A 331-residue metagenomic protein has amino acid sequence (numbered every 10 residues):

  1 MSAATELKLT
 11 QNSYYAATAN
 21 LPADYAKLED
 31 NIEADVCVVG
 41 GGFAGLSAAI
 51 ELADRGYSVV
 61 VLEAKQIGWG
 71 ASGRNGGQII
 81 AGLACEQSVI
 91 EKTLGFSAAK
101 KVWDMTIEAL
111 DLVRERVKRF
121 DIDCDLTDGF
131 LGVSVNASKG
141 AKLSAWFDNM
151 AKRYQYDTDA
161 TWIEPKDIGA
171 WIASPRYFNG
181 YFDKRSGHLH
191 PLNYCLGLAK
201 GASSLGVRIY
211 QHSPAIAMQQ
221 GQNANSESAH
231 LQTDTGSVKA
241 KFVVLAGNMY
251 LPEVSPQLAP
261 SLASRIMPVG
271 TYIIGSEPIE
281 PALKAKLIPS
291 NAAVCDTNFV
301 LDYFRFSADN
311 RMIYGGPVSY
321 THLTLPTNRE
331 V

Functional and structural regions predicted by a protein language model:
M1-A34: Extreme N-terminal leader/targeting segments of oxidoreductases
V36-V60: N-terminal Rossmann-like FAD-binding beta1-loop-alpha1 element of flavoenzymes
Y57-R74: Glycine-rich FAD pyrophosphate-binding loop
G82-P165: Dinucleotide-binding Rossmann-like beta1-alpha1 core, especially the glycine-rich loop that anchors the ADP
W146-N149, Y154-T158, P165-G187, C195: Hydrophobic, small-residue-rich alpha-helical packing segments that form membrane-like cores
G180-Q219, D234: Helical element adjacent to the flavin cofactor pocket in flavoenzyme catalytic cores
A217-S307: Flavin-dependent oxidoreductases
T321-T327: Conserved small/polar residues in nucleotide/adenosyl-binding loops
